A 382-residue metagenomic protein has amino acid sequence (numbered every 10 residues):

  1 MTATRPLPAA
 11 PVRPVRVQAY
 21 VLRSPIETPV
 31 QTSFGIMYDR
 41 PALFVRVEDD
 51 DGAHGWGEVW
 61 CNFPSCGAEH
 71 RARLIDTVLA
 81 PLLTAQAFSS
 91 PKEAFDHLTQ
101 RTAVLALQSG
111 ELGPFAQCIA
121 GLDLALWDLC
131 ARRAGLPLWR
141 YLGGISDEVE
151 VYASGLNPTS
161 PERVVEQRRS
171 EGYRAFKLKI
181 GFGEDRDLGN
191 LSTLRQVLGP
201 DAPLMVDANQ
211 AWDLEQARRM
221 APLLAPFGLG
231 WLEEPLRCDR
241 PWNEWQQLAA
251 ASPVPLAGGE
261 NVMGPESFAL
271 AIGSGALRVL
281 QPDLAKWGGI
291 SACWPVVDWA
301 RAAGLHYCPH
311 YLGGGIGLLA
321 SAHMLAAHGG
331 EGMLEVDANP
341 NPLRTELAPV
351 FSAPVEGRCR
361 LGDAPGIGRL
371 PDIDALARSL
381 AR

Functional and structural regions predicted by a protein language model:
T2-V17, L22-S24, A42, V296 (+1 more regions): Flexible C-terminal active-site loop/helix
P11, R16, E48-R133: Metal- or metallocofactor-binding catalytic centers and their adjacent structured scaffolds across diverse enzyme
R23-Q31: Short Pro/Gly-enriched beta-strand edge/turn motifs at strand-loop
S33-Y38, P365: Short Gly/Pro-enriched turn/cap motifs at secondary-structure boundaries
V45, G52, L79, L122 (+8 more regions): Conserved, mostly hydrophobic/aromatic
D123-P158: Glycine-rich, aromatic-flanked loop segments that form ligand/cofactor-binding clefts across common enzyme folds
I145-R174, K179-G183, G189: Glycine-rich active-site/cofactor-binding loop and its immediate structural neighborhood
L178-G317, A353: Catalytic core of soluble alpha/beta enzymes
